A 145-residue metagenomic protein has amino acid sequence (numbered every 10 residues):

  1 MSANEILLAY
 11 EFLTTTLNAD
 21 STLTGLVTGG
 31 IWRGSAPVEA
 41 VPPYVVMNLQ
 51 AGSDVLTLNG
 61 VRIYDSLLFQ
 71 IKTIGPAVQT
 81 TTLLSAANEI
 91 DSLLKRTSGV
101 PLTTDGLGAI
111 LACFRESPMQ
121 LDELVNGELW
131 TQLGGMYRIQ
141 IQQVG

Functional and structural regions predicted by a protein language model:
M1-G29, N48-G145: Charged, amphipathic alpha-helical segments and their flanking helix caps
I31-E39: Short acidic low-complexity segments
P37, P43, P118-M119: Proline-rich low-complexity regions
A40-Q50: Charged, often glycine-rich, active-site loop that binds/positions anionic groups
